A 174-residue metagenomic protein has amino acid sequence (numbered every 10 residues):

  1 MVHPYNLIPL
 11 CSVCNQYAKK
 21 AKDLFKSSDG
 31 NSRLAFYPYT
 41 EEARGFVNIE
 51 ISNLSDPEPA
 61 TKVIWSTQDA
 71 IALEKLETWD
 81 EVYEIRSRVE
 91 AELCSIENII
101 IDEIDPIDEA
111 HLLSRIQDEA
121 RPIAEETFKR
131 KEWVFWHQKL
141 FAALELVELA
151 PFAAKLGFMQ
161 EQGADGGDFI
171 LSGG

Functional and structural regions predicted by a protein language model:
M1-I64: Glycine- and acidic-residue-rich phosphate-binding/metal-coordinating active-site segment common to enzymes that handle
S66-G174: C-terminal, charged low-complexity interaction regions
